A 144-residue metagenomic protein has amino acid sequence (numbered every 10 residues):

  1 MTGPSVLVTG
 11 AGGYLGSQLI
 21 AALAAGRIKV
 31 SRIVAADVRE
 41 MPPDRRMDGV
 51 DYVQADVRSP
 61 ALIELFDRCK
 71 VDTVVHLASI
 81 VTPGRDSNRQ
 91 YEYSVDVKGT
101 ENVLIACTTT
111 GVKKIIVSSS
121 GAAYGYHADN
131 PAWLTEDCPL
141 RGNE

Functional and structural regions predicted by a protein language model:
G3-K29: N-terminal Rossmann NAD(P)H-binding glycine-rich loop of SDR-like oxidoreductase domains
S5, S31-R32, K113-K114: Residues at the starts of beta-strands that form the adenosine-phosphate
T9, A36, V74-A78, I115-G121: SDR active-site strand-loop-helix element
A25-P42: Conserved glycine-rich Rossmann-like NAD(P)H-binding loop of the short-chain dehydrogenase/reductase
R46-S59: Rossmann-fold cofactor-recognition segment
V57-V95, Y124-Y126: NAD(P)H-binding glycine-rich loop region in Rossmannoid oxidoreductase-like domains and their noncatalytic homologs
D72, Q90, S94-E101, K113 (+1 more regions): Conserved internal alpha-helix in NAD(P)-dependent oxidoreductase domains
E101-E144: Conserved Rossmann-fold NAD(P)-dependent oxidoreductase catalytic core, especially the SDR/UDP-sugar
